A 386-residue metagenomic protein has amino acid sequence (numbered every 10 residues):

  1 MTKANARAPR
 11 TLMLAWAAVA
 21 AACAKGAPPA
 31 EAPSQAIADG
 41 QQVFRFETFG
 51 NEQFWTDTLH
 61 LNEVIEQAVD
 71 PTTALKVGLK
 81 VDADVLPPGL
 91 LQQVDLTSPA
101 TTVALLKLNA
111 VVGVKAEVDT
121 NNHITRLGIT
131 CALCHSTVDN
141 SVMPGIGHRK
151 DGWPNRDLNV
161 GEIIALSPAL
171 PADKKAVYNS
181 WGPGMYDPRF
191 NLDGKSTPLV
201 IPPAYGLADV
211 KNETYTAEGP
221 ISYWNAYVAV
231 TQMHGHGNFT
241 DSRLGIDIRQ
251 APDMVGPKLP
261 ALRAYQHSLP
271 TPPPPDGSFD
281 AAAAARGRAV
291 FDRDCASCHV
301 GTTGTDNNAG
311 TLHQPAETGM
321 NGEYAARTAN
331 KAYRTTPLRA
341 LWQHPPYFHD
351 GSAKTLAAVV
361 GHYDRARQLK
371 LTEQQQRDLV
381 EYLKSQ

Functional and structural regions predicted by a protein language model:
M1-T2, H299: Short alpha-helix boundary/capping segments
T2-M13: Bacterial N-terminal signal peptides that target proteins for export
T11-A21: Bacterial N-terminal signal peptides
C23-Q41, F46-R263, H267-A284, R288-Q386: Electron-transfer interface patches adjacent to heme c in soluble/periplasmic c-type cytochromes and di-/multiheme
